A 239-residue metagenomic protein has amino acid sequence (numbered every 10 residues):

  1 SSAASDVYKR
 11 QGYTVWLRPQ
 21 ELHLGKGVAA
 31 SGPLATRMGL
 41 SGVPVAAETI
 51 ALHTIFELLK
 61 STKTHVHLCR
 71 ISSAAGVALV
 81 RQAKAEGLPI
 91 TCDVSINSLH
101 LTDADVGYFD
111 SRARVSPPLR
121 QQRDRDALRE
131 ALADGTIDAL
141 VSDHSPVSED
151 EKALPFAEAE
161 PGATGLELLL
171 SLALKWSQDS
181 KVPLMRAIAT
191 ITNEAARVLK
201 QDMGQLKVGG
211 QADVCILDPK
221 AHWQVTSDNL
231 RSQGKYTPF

Functional and structural regions predicted by a protein language model:
S1-Y8: Short, small-residue-biased leader/transition segments that mark boundaries at the very start of proteins
R10-Q11, T62, E86: Helix C-cap/helix->beta junction micro-motif
V15-V28: Short, solvent-exposed beta-strand-terminating loops
E21, S73, I96, P146 (+2 more regions): Short, glycine/acidic-enriched loop or turn micro-motifs at the edges of active sites
K26-L34, A104-F109: Short, flexible, mixed-charge acidic loops at enzyme active sites
R37-K63, A139-L140, S145-K220: His/Asp/Glu-enriched, well-ordered alpha-helical/loop segment that forms or immediately abuts the divalent-metal
H65, C69-S171, K175: Active-site neighborhoods of metal-dependent hydrolases
A113, F156-A157, Q224-F239: Short, surface-exposed loop/helix-turn segments at secondary-structure junctions that function as lids/hinges flanking
